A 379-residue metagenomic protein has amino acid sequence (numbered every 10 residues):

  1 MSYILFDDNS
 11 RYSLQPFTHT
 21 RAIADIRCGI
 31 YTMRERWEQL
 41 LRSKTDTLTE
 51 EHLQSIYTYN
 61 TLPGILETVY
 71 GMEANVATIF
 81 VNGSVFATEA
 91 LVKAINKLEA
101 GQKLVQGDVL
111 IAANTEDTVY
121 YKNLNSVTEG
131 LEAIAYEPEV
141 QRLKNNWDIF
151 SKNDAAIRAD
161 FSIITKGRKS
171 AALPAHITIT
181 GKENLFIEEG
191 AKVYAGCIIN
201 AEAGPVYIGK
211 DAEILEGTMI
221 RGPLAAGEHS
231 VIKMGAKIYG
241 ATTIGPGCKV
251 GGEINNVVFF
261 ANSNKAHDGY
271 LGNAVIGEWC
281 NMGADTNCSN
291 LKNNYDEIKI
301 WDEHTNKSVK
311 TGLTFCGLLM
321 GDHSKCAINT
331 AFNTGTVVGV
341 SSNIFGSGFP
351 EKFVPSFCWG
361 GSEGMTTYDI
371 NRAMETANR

Functional and structural regions predicted by a protein language model:
M1-N184, G190, P350, S356-R379: Terminal amphipathic alpha-helical/low-complexity segments used for targeting or macromolecular assembly
S10-S13, D25, I30, M234-G235 (+2 more regions): Glycine-rich hexapeptide-repeat left-handed beta-helix
S13-F17, R21, E129, A171-A172 (+5 more regions): General secondary-structure edge motif
A77, G196, S341: Conserved beta-strand and immediately adjacent loop positions that scaffold enzyme active sites
R168-K182, F186-G277, K292-N293, L319 (+1 more regions): Extended beta-solenoid/beta-helix repeat architectures
